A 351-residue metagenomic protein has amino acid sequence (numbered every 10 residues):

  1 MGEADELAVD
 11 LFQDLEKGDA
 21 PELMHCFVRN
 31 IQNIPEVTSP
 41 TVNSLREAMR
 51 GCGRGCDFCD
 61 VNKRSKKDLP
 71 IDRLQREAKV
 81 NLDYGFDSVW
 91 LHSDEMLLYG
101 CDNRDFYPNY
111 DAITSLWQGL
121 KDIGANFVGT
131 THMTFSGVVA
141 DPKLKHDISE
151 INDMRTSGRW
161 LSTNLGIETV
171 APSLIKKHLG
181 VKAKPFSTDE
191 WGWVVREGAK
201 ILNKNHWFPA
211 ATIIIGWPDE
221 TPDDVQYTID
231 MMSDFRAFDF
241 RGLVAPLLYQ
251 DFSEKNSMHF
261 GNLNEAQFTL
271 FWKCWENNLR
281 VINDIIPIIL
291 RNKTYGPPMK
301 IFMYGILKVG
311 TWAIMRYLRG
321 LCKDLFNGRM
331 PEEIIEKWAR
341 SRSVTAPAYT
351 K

Functional and structural regions predicted by a protein language model:
M1, L7, C59, V89-L91 (+3 more regions): Hydrophobic residues within beta-strands of alpha/beta enzymes
M1-R73: Acidic, low-complexity intrinsically disordered segments
R54, W90-R104, E168-G180, I215-D223 (+2 more regions): Flexible glycine/acidic-rich beta-alpha junction loops that bind and position SAM and/or redox cofactors in anaerobic
K67, L74, S136-L144, W217-D223 (+1 more regions): Acidic-and-aromatic substrate-binding clefts and catalytic sites of carbohydrate-active enzymes
L74, L165, M232: Conserved, mostly hydrophobic/aromatic
K79-F208, I215-W217: Conserved SAM/AdoMet-binding glycine-rich loop
D147, P218-D234: Catalytic cores of alpha/beta
K273, N277-K351: Radical SAM enzyme core and accessory elements
